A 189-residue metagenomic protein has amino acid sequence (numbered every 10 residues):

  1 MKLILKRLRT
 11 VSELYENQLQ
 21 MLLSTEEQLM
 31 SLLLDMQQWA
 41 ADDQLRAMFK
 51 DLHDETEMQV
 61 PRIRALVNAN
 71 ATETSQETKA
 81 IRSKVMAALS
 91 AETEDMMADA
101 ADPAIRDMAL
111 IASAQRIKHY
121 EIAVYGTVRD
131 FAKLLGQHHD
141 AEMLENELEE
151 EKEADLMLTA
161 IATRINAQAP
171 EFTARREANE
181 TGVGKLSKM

Functional and structural regions predicted by a protein language model:
M1-M189: Amphipathic alpha-helical hairpins
